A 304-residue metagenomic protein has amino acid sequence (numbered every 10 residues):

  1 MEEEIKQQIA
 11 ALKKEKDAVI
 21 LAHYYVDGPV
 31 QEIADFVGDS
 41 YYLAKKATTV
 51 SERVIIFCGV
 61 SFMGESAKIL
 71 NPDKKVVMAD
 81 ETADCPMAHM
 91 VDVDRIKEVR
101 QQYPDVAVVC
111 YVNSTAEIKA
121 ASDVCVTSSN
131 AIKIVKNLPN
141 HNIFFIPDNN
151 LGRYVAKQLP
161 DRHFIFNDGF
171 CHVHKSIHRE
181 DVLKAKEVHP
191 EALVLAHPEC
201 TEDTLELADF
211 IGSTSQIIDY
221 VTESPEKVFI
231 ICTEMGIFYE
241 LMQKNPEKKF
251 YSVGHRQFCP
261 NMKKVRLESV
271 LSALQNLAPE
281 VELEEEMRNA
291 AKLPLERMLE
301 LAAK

Functional and structural regions predicted by a protein language model:
M1-I231, I237-Y239, Q243-K304: Active-site loop-to-helix "anion-binding N-cap" substructures in soluble metabolic enzymes
